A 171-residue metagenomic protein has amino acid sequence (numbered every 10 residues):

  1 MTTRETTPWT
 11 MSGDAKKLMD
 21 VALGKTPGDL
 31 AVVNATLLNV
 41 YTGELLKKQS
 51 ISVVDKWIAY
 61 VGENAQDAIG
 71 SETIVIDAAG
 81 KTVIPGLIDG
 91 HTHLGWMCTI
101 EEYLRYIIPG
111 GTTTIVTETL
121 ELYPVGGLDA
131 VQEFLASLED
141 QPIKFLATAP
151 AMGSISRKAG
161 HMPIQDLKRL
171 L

Functional and structural regions predicted by a protein language model:
T2-A22, T26-P27, L104-L171: Divalent-metal coordination cores built from histidine and acidic residues
P8-A31, L37-I84: Histidine-rich, glycine-flanked metal-binding segment
P27-V33, A68-T117: Replace "His-x-His-based motif
T36, D55-W57, A65, T92-L94 (+2 more regions): Short glycine-rich, polar/acidic loop-and-turn segments at beta strand-coil junctions
E44, G95-C98, A130: Residue-level detector of solvent-exposed, low-hydrophobicity positions
S50, C98, D166: Solvent-exposed, flexible loop/coil residues
